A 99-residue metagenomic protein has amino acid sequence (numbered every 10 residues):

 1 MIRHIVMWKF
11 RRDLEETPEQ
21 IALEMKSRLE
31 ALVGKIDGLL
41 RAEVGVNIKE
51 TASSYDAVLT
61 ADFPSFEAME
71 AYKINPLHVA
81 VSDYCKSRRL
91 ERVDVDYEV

Functional and structural regions predicted by a protein language model:
M1-D56, P64-A71, Y97-V99: Short S/T/G/P-rich N-terminal loop/turn motif that feeds into the first structured element of a domain
G38-L39, R89-E91: A generic structural signal for alpha->beta connector loops
F66-R88: C-terminal structural segments of small proteins and small subunits
